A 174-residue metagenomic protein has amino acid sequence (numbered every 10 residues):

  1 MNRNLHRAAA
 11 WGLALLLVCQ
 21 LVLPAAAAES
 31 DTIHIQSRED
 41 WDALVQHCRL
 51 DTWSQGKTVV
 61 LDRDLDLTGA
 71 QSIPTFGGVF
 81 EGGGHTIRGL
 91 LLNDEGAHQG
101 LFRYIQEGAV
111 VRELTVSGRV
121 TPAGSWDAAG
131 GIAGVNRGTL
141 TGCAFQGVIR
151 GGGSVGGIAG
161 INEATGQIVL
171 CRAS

Functional and structural regions predicted by a protein language model:
M1-G12: Bacterial N-terminal signal peptides that target proteins for export
W11-Q20: Bacterial N-terminal signal peptides
A14, A25-A26: Cleavable N-terminal signal peptides
A27-S174: Surface-exposed repetitive/solenoidal architectures
